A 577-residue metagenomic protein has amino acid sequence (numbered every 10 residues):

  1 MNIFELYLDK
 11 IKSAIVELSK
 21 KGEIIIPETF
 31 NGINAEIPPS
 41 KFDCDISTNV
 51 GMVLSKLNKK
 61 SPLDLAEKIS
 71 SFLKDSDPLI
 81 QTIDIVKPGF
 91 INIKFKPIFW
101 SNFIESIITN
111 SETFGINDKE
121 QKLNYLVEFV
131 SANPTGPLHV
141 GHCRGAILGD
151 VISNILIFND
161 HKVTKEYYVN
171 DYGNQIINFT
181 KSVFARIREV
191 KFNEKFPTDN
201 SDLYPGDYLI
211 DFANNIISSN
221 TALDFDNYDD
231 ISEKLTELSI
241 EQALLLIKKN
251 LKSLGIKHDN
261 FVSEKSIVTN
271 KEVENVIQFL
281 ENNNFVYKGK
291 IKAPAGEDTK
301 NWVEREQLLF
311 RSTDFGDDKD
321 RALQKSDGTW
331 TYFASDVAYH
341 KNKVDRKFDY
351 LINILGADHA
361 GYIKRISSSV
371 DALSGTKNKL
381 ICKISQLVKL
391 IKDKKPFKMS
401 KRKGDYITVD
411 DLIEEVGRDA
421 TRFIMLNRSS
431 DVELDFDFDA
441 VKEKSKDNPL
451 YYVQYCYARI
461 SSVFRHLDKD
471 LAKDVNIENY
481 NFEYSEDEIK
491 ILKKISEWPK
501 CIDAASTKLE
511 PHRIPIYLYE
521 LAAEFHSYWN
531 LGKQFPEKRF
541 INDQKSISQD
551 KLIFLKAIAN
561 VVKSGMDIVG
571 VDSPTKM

Functional and structural regions predicted by a protein language model:
M1-S101, E112, I116-M577: Non-catalytic interaction-recognition regions
N102-I108: Short, charged, solvent-exposed linker or helix-capping segments at domain edges/interfaces that act as flexible hinges
